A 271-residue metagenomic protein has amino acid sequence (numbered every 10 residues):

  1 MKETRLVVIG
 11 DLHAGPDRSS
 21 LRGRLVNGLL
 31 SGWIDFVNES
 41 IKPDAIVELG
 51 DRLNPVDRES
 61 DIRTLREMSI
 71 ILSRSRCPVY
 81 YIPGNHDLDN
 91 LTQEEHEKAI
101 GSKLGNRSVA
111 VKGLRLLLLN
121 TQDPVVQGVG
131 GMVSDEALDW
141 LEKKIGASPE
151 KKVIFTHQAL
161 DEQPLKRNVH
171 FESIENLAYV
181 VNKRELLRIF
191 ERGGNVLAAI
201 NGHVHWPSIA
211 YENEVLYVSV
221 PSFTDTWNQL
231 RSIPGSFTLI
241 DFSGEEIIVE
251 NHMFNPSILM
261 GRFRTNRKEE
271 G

Functional and structural regions predicted by a protein language model:
M1-I62: N-terminal active-site segment of His-dependent metallophosphoesterases
M1-V8, S108-L118, A147-V153, Y211-L216 (+1 more regions): Beta-strand-turn-beta hairpins that frame and shape the catalytic cleft of phosphate-ester-processing enzymes
V8-G10, A45-D51, P78-N85, L119-N120 (+3 more regions): Active-site neighborhood of phospho(di)ester-bond hydrolases with catalytic His/Asp-centered motifs
P16-L21, R52-D57, Q122-D135, V169-E175: Surface-exposed cleft-lining segments at the edges of enzyme active sites
S19-S20, G50-I71, L88-G101, K166 (+1 more regions): Metal-dependent catalytic neighborhoods of phosphoester/phosphodiester hydrolases
G28, V111-V153, I174-R184: Binuclear metal-dependent hydrolase catalytic cores centered on His/Asp/Glu-rich metal-binding motifs
D61, M132, P149-L197, N228: Active-site-proximal segments of metal-dependent phosphoesterases and phosphodiesterases across multiple
I189, P207-G271: Binuclear metal-dependent phosphoesterase catalytic core
